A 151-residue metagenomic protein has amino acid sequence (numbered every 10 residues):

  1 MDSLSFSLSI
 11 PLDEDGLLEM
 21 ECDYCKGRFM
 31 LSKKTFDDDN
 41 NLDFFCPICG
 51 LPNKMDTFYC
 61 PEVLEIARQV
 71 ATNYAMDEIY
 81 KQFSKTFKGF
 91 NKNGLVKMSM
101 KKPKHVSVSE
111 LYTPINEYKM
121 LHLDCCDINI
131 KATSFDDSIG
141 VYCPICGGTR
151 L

Functional and structural regions predicted by a protein language model:
M1, L121-D124, K131, S138-L151: Acidic, proline/glycine-rich low-complexity IDRs
M1-P11, R68-P103: N-terminal alpha-helical interaction blocks
M1-P11, Y24-K34, S99-E110, H122-I130: Short Cys/His-rich Zn2+-coordinating modules
L8-E19, K34-N41, S107-M120, K131-D137: Short, flexible, mixed-charge glycine/proline-rich loop motifs that serve as phosphate/nucleic-acid-contacting
C22-C25, C46-C49, L121-D127, C143-C146: Short cysteine-rich clusters marking metal-coordination/redox-active sites
F29-S32, M55-D56, N129-F135, T149-L151: Short, non-ligating residues that shape and space the ligands of small metal-coordination modules and catalytic
D39-N53, D137-T149: Cysteine-rich micro-motifs
I48-A67, Y74-S84, G148-L151: Short metal-binding segments enriched for Cys and/or His
